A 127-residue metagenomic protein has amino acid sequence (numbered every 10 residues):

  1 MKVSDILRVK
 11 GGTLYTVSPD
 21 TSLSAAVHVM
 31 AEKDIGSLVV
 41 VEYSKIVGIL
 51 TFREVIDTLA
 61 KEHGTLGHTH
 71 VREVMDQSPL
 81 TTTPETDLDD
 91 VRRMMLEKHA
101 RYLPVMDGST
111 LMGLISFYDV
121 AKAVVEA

Functional and structural regions predicted by a protein language model:
M1-G11, S22-A25, V39-I46, R101 (+1 more regions): Short charge-dense sequence patches
M1-G12, T51-T83, D87-L96, S116-A127: Tandem CBS (Bateman) regulatory domains
T16-D34, V41, T81-H99, M106 (+1 more regions): The conserved cystathionine-beta-synthase
S24, S44, E73-Q77, S109 (+1 more regions): Residue-level signal for alpha-helical context at structural boundaries
V27-H28, E42-S44, E62-G64, V74: Short hydrophobic/aromatic-rich motifs at helix boundaries and adjacent loops
M30-K33, L38-R53, M95, L103-Y118: A glycine-centered beta-loop-beta connector
